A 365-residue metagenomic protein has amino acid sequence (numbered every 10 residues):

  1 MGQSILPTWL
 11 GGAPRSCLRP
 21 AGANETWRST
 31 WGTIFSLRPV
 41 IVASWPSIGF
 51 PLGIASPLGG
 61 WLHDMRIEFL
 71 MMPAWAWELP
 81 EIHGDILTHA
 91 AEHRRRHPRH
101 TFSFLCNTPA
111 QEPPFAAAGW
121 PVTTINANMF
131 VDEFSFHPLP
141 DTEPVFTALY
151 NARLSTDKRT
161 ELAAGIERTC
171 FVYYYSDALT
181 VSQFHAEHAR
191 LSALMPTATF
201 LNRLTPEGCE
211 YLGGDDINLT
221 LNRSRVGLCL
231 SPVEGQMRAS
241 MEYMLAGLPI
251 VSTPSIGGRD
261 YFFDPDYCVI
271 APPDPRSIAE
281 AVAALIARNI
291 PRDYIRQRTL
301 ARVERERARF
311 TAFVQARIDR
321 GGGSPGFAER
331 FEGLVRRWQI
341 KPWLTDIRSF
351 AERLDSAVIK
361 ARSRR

Functional and structural regions predicted by a protein language model:
F50-K158: Catalytic core of nucleotide-activated saccharide and alditol-phosphate transferases
I125, M129-G214: Conserved catalytic-core segment of nucleotide-activated headgroup transferases in glycan assembly
Q183, P254-P265, V269-I270: Short acidic/histidine- and often glycine-rich active-site loop of Leloir-type glycosyltransferases that engages
N218, S240-L245, R259-D260: Short alpha-helical segment that forms part of, or immediately flanks, the ligand-binding pocket in carbohydrate-active
L219-G235: Acidic donor-binding loop of glycosyltransferase active sites
P249-T253: Short hydrophobic beta-strand element within catalytic cores of glycosyltransferases and related nucleotide-activated
D264-R276, A284-N289: Conserved acidic donor-binding segment of nucleotide-sugar-dependent glycosyltransferases
P273, I286-E352: A charged, aromatic-enriched C-terminal amphipathic alpha-helix characteristic of glycosyltransferases across folds
